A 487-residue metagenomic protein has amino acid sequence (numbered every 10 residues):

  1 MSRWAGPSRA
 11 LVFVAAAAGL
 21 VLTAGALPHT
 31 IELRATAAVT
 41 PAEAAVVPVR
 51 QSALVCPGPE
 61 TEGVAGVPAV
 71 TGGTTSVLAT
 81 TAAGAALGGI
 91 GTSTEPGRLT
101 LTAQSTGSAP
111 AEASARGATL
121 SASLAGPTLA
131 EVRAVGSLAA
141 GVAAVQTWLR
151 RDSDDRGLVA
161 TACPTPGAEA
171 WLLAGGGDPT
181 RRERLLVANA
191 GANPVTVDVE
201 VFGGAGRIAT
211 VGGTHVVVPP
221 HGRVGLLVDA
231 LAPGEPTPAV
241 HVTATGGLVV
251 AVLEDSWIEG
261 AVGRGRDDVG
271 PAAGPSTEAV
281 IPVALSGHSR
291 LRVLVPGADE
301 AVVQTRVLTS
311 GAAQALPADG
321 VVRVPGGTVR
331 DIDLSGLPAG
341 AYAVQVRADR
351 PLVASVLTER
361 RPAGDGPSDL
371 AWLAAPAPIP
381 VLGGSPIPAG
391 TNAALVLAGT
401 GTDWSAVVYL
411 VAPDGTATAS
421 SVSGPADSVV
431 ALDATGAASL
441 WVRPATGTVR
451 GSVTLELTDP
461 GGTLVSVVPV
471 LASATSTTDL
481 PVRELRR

Functional and structural regions predicted by a protein language model:
A5-A16, T23-A83, Q146-L186, V249-P296 (+3 more regions): Conserved functional hotspot residues at active sites or interaction interfaces
V70-G157, P179: Post-signal peptide N-terminal segment of secreted/secretory-pathway proteins
G88, G97-L99, E183, N193-D198 (+9 more regions): Short beta-strand/loop motifs in extracellular/secreted proteins, especially within beta-sandwich accessory domains
Q104-P127, G206-E235, A313-A341, A412-T446: Intrinsically disordered, low-complexity Pro/Gly/Ser/Thr-rich segments with frequent PxxP/GP/PP motifs and embedded
P127-Q146, T237-T245, A341-R350, G436-L457 (+1 more regions): Short, aromatic- and glycine-rich surface loops/edge beta-strands on solvent-exposed regions
V187-I208, A244, R292-A315, R347-A348 (+2 more regions): Short acidic, flexible loop segments centered on an aromatic residue
H215, L227-T243, L248, V252-E254 (+1 more regions): Short, surface-exposed polybasic-aromatic patches that bind anionic ligands, especially phosphate groups
E254, D267-R350: Long, internal scaffold/assembly segments composed of regular secondary structure
